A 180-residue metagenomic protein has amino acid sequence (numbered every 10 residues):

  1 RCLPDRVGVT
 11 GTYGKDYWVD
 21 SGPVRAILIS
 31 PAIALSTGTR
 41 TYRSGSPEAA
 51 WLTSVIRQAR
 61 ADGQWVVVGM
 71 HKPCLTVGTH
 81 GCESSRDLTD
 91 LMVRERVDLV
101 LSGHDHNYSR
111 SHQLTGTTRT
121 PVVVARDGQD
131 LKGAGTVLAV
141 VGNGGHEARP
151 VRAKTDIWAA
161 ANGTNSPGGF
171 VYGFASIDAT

Functional and structural regions predicted by a protein language model:
R1-D62, V66, D87, L99 (+2 more regions): Extended active-site neighborhood of metal-dependent phosphoesterases/phosphodiesterases
G81-D87: Charged helix-capping and loop-helix junction motifs
V100-H104: Conserved hydrophobic ligand-interaction patch in extracellular adhesion modules
D178-T180: A short, structured loop/turn motif at beta-sheet edges
